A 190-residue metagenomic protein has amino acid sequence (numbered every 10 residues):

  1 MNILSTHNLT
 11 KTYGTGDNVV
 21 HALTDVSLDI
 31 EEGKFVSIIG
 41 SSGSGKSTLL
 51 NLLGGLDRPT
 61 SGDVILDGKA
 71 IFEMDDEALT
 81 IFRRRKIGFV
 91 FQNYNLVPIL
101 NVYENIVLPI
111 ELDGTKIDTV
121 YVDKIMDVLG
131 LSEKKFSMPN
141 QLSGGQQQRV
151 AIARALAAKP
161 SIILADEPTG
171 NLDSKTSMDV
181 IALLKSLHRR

Functional and structural regions predicted by a protein language model:
N2-R190: ABC family nucleotide-binding domain
